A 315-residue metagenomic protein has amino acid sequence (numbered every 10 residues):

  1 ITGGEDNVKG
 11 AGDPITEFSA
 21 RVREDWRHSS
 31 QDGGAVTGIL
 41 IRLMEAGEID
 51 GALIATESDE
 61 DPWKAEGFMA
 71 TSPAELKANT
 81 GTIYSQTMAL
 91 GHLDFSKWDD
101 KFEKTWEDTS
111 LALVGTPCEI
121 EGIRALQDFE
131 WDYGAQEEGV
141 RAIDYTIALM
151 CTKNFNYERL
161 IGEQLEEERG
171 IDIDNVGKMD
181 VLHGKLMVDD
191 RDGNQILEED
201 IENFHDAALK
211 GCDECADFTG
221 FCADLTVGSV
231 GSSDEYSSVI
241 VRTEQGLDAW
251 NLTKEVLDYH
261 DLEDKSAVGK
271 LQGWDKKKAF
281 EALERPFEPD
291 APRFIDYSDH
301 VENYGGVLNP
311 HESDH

Functional and structural regions predicted by a protein language model:
T2-H315: Iron-sulfur-associated redox domains of electron-transfer enzymes in respiratory and anaerobic energy metabolism
